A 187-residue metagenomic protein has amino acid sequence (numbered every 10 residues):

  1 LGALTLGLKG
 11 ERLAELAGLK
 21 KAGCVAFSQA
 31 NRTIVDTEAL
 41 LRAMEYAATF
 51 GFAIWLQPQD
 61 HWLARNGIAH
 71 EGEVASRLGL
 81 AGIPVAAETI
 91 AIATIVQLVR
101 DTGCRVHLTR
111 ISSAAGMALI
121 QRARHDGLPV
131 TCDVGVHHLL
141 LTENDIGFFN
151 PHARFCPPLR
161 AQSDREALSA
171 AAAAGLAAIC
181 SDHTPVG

Functional and structural regions predicted by a protein language model:
L1-E11: Metal-cofactor-binding active-site regions of metalloenzymes
E11-I179: Histidine/acidic residue-rich metal-binding segments in metalloenzymes
S181-G187: Active-site anion/phosphate-binding pocket segments in diverse small-molecule metabolic enzymes
